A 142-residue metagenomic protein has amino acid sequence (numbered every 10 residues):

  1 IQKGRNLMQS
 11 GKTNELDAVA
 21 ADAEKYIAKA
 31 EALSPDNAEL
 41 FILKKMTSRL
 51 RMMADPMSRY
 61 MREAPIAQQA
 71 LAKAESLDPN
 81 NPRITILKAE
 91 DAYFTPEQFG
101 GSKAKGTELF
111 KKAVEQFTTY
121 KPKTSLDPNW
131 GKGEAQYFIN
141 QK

Functional and structural regions predicted by a protein language model:
I1-S10, P35-D55, N81-P96, L126-K142: Amphipathic alpha-helical repeat scaffolds of TPR domains
T13-A18, A54-R62, E97-G101, P122: Short coil/turn and helix-start
L16-V19, A23, A67, G106: Single-residue signature of alpha-solenoid repeat helices
A21-E24, A28, A72, K111 (+2 more regions): Alpha-solenoid helical repeat scaffolds
R59-E97: A contiguous pocket-lining binding segment that forms or flanks enzyme active sites
R62-Q69, P82, S102-K121: TPR/TPR-like (Sel1-like) alpha-helical repeat modules
A72, P96-A104, E115, K121-Y137: Structured, solvent-exposed acidic/aromatic patches
